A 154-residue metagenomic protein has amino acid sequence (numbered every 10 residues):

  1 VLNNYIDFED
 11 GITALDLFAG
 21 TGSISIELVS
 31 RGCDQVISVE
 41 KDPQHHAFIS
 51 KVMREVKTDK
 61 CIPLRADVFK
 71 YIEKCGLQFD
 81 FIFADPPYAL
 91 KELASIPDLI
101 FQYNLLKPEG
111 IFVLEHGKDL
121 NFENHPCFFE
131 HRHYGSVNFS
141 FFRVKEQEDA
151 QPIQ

Functional and structural regions predicted by a protein language model:
V1-Q154: Class I S-adenosyl-L-methionine-dependent methyltransferase catalytic core
